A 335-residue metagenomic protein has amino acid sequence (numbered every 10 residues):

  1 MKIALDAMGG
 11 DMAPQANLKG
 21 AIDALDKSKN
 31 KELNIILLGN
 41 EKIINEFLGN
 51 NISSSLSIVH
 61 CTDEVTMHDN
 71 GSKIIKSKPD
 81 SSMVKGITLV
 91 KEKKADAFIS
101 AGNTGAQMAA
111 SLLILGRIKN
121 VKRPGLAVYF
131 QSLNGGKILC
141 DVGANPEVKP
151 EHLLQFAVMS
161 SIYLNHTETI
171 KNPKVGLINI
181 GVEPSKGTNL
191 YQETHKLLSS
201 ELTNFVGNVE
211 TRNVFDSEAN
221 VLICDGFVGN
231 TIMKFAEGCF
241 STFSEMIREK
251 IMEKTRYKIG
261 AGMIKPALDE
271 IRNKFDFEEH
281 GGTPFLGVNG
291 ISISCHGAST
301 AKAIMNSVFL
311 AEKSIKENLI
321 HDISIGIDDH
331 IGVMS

Functional and structural regions predicted by a protein language model:
M1-I43: N-terminal phosphate-binding or glycine-rich loops at protein starts, especially the Walker A/P-loop of NTPases
A13-A16, S28-I36, P146-T211, N220 (+2 more regions): Glycine-rich phosphate/diphosphate-binding loop of Rossmann-like nucleotide-binding domains
A13-L18, D80-K93, A97-S111, K122-A127 (+5 more regions): Short glycine/serine/threonine-rich phosphate/pyrophosphate-binding segments that cradle anionic phosphate groups
G20, A24-D26, A110-A127, E193-L198 (+1 more regions): A glycine- and small-aliphatic-rich helix-loop capping segment at beta-alpha/alpha-beta transitions that lines
I52-A95: Phosphate/nucleotide-donor binding subsite
L89-M108, K186, Y191-E193, L197 (+1 more regions): Glycine-rich phosphate-binding loop
L112-R123, Q131-L139, V221-L222, G226-S335: Glycine-rich phosphate/nucleotide-binding loop
